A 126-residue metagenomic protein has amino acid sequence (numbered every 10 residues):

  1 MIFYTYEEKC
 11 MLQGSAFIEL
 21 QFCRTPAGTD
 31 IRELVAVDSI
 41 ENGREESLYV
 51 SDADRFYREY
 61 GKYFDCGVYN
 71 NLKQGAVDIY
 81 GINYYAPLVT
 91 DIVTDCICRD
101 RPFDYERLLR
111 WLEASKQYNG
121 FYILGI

Functional and structural regions predicted by a protein language model:
M1-R110, A114-Y118, Y122, I126: Acidic (Asp/Glu-rich) sequence patches and key acidic residues that form negatively charged surfaces used
